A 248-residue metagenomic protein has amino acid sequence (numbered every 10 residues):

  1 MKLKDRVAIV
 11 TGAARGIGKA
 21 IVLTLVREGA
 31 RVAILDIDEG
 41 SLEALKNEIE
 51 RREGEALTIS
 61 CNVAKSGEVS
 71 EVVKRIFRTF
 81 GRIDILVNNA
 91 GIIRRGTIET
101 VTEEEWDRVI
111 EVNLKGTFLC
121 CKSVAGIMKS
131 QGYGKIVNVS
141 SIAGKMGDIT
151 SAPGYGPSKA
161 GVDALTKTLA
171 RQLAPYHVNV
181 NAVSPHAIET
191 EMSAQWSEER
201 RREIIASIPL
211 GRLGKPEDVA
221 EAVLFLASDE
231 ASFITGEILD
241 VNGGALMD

Functional and structural regions predicted by a protein language model:
E39-G40, S60-V72, E103, E217-D218: The beta1-alpha1 cofactor-binding region of Rossmann-like NAD(H)/NADP(H)-dependent oxidoreductases
T97-I98, E105-I110, S193, R200 (+1 more regions): Substrate-binding pocket helix/loop in short-chain dehydrogenase/reductase
C121, S158, T166: Active-site helix of classical SDR
G126, K167, R171-P175, S232: Alpha-helical segment proximal to the catalytic Tyr-Lys
S141: Residue(s) in the substrate-gating loop at a strand-loop-helix junction that position the organic substrate next
M146, L224, T235-D248: Short C-terminal tail/terminal secondary-structure segment of NAD(P)H-dependent dehydrogenase/reductase domains
I208-V219, E230: A conserved structural motif in NAD(P)-dependent oxidoreductases
